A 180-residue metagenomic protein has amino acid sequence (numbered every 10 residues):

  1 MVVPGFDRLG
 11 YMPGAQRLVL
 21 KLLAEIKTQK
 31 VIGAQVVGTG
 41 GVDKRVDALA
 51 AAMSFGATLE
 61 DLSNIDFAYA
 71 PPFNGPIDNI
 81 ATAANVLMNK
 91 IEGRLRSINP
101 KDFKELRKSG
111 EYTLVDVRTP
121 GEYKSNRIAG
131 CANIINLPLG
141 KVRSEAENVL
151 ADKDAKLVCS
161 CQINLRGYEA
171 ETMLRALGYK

Functional and structural regions predicted by a protein language model:
M1-K27: Structured beta-strand/loop patches that form or line metal/cofactor-binding pockets in enzymes
F6-G10, Q35-D43, A70-P72: Glycine-rich phosphate/pyrophosphate-binding beta-alpha loops
G40-L59: A short, polar/charged loop-to-alpha-helix boundary motif
E60-G130: Flexible, polar/low-complexity N-terminal or interdomain linker segments that lie immediately upstream of folded
D102-I163, E169: Positively charged, proline/Ser/Thr-rich regional signature most characteristic of the Rhodanese/CDC25-like
G178-K180: A short glycine-rich beta-strand->turn/loop micro-motif centered on a GG-aromatic cluster
